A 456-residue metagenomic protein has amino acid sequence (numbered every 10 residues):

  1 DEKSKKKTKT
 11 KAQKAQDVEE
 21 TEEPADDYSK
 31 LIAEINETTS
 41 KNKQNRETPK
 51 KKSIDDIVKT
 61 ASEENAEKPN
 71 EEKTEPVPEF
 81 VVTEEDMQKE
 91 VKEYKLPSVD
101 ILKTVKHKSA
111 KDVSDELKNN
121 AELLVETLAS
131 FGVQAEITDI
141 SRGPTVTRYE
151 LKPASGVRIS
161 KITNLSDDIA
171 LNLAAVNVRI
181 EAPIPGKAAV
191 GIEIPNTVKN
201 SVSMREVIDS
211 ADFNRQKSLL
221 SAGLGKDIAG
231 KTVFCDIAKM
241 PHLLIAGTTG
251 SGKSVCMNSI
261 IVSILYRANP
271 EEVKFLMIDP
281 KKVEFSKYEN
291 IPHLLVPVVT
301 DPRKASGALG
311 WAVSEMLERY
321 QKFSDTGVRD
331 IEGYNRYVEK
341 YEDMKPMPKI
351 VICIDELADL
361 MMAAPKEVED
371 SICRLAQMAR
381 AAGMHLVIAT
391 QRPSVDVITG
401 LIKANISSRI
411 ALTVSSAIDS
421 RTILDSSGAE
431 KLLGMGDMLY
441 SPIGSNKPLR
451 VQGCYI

Functional and structural regions predicted by a protein language model:
D1-H242: Low-complexity, intrinsically disordered P/S/T-rich segments
V91-P97, I184-A189, E193, D212-R329 (+4 more regions): P-loop NTPase catalytic phosphate-binding loop
V105-S109, E150, H293-T300, E342 (+1 more regions): Short amphipathic alpha-helical segments at helix-loop
I140-G143, T326, Y334-Y337: Short acidic/histidine-centered micro-motifs embedded in hydrophobic/aromatic stretches that mark compact functional
S203, G434-G436: Conserved P-loop NTPase/AAA+ ATPase motor core
Y334-M344, L375: Conserved alpha-helical scaffold flanking the Walker A/P-loop in AAA+ ATPase domains
